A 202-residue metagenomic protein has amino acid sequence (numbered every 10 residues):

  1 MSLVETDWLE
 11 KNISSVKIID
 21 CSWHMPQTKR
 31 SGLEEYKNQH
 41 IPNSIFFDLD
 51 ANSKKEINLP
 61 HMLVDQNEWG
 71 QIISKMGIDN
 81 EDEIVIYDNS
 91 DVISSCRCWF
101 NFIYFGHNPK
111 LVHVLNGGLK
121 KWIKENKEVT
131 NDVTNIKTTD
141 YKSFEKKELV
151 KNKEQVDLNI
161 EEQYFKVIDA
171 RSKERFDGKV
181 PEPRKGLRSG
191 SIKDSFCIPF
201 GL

Functional and structural regions predicted by a protein language model:
S2-E5, K11, L119-K193: Active-site neighborhoods of enzymes that stabilize oxyanions during catalysis
D7-G32, K166: Hydrophobic alpha-helical membrane-insertion signals
I18, S44-F46, V112-V114, V167 (+1 more regions): Conserved beta-strand scaffold positions in the cores of enzyme catalytic domains, especially in NTP/NDP-utilizing
I18-D20, D82-D88, I168-D169: Short hydrophobic beta-strand segments
W23-M25, A51, S172, L202: Short, glycine/acidic-enriched loop or turn micro-motifs at the edges of active sites
N38-I41, I45-M76: Aromatic- and Gly/Pro-rich amphipathic surface segment
P60-N159: Thiolate-centered catalytic microenvironments shared by cysteine-dependent enzyme domains
S191-L202: Active-site-adjacent "gating/activation" loops or surface patches in catalytic cores
